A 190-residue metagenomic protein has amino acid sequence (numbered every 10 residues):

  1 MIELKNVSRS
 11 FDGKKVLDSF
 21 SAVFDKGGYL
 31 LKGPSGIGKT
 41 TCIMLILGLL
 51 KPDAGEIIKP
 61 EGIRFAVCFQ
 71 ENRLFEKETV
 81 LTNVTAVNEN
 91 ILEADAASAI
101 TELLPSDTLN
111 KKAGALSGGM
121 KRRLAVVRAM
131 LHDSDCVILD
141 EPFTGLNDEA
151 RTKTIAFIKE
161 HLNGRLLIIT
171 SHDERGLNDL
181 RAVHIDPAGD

Functional and structural regions predicted by a protein language model:
L47: Helix-to-loop junction immediately C-terminal to a conserved catalytic motif
K77-D95: Q-loop/switch helix immediately C-terminal to the Walker
E93-L109: Conserved ABC ATPase "signature" region
K112, E141-P142: Walker B catalytic motif
K112-M120: Conserved ABC ATPase signature
V126: Hydrophobic anchor residue at the start of the ABC signature
D140, N147: ABC-family nucleotide-binding domains
